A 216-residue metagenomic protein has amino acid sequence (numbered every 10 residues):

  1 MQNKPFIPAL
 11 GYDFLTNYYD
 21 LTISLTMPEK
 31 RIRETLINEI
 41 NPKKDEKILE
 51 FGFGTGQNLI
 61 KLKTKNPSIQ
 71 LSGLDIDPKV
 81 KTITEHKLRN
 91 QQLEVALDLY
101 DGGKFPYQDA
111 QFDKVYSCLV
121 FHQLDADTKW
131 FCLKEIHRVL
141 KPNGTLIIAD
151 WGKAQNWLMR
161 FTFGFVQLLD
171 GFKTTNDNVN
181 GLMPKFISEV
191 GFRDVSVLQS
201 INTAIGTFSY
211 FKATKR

Functional and structural regions predicted by a protein language model:
M1-P42, Q57, K61: Conserved class I S-adenosyl-L-methionine
N3-F6, I147-V190, D194-S209: C-terminal alpha-helical "lid/dimerization" subdomain adjacent to the S-adenosyl-L-methionine
D45-G54: Conserved class I S-adenosyl-L-methionine
D77-K79: Conserved SAM/SAH-binding beta-strand->alpha-helix loop
T84-E85: Conserved SAM-binding loop
Q91-F105: Conserved SAM-binding strand-loop segment of SAM-dependent methyltransferases
G103-V115: A short acidic, Gly/Pro-enriched loop at the edge of an enzyme's catalytic core that lines a small-molecule cofactor
W130-P142: A short glycine-rich, Lys/Arg-flanked "PGG" loop and its adjoining helix->strand segment in the class I
